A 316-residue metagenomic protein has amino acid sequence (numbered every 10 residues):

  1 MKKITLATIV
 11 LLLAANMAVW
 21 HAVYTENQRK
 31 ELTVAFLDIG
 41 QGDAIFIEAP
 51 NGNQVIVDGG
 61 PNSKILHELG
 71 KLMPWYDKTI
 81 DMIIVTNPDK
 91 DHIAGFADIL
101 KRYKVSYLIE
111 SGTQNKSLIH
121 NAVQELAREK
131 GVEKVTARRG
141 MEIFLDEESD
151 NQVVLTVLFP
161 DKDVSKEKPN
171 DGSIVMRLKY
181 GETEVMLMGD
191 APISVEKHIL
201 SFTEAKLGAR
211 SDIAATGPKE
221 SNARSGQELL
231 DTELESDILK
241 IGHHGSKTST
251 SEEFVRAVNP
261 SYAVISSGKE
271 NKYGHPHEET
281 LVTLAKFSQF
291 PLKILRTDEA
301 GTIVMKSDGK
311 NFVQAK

Functional and structural regions predicted by a protein language model:
K2-K316: Non-globular, low-confidence helical/coil segments that flank catalytic cores
